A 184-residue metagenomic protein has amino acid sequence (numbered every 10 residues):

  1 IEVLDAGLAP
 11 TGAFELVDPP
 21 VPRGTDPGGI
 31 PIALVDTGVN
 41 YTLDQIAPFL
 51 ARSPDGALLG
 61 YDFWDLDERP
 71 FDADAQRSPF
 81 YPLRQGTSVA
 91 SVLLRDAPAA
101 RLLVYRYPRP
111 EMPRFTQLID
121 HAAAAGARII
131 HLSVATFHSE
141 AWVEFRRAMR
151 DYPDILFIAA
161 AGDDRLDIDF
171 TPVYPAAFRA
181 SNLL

Functional and structural regions predicted by a protein language model:
I1-E2, I32, I130, F157: Hydrophobic beta-strand residues in large extracellular and virion-surface proteins
I1-E2, Q76, A99, E144: Inhibitory N-terminal propeptides of secreted protease zymogens
I1-G28, A135: Autoinhibitory propeptides
E2, A9-T11, T42-Q45, R114 (+1 more regions): Short acidic, gly/pro-rich beta-turn/loop elements at beta-sheet edges and active-site/ligand-binding grooves
G7-L8, A13-L16, D96, V173 (+1 more regions): Extended interaction regions within the primary functional domain
F14-D18, D62, D167: Short, solvent-exposed coil/turn linker segments
P19-A100, Q117-R128, L183: Active-site core segment of subtilase-fold serine proteases
R84, S88, A100, V104-N182: Substrate-binding/access-modulating region of protease and related hydrolase catalytic domains
